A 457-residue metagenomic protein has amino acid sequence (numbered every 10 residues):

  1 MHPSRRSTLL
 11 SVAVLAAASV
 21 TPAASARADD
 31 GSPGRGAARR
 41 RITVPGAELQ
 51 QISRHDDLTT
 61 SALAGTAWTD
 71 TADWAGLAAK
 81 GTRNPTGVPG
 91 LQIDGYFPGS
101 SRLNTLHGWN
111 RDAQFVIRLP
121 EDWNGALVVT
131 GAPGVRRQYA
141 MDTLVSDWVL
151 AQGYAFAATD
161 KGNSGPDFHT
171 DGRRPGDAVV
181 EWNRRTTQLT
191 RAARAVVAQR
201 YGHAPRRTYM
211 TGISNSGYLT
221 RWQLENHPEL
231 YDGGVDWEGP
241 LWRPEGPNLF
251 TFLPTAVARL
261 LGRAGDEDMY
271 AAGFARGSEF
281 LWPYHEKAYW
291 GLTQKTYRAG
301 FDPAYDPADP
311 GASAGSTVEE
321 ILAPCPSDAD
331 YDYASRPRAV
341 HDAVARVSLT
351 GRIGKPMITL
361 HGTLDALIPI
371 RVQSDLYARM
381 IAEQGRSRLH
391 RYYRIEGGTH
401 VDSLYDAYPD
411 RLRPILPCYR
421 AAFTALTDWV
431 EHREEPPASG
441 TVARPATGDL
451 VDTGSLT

Functional and structural regions predicted by a protein language model:
M1-L15: N-terminal secretory signal peptides and thylakoid transit peptides that target proteins across membranes
S19-R35: C-terminal region of N-terminal signal peptides and the immediate post-cleavage residues of exported proteins
G34-T105, N110, G239-R352, T441 (+1 more regions): Accessory cap/linker subdomain of secreted extracellular hydrolases
L119-N124, G176-V180, A192-S214: Gly/Ser-rich "nucleophile elbow"/oxyanion-hole loop immediately N-terminal to the catalytic nucleophile in hydrolases
G125-P133: Short beta-strand element of the alpha/beta-hydrolase
G134-R191, L404-D410: Cap/lid segment of the alpha/beta-hydrolase catalytic domain
R207-T255: Primarily recognizes the serine-hydrolase "nucleophile elbow" in alpha/beta-hydrolase and SGNH/GDSL folds
D309-T457: C-terminal subdomain of alpha/beta-hydrolase-fold enzymes, centered on the catalytic histidine and its supporting
